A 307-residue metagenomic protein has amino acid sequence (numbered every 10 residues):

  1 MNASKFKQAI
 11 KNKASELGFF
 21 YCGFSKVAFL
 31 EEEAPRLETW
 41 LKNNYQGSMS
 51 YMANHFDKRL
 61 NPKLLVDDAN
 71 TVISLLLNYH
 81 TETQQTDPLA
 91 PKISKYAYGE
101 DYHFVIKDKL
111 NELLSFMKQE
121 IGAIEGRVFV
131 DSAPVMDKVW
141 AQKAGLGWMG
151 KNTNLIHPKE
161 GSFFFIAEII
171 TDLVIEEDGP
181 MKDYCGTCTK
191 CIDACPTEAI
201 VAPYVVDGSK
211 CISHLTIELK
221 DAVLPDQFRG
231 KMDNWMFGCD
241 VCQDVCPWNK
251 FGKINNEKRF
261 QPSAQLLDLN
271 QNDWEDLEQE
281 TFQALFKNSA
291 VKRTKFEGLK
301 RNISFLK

Functional and structural regions predicted by a protein language model:
M1-Y184, D233-N234: Auxiliary alpha/beta "docking" domains used to position bulky ligands
E16, K190-T216, K220, M232-R259: Iron-sulfur cluster-binding cysteine motifs and their immediate structural context in ferredoxin-like electron-transfer
W40, G99, K143-A144, D221 (+3 more regions): Alpha-helix boundary/capping detector
M49, L224-K307: Alpha-helical scaffold domains
D108, F164, V206, F237 (+1 more regions): Conserved active-site and cofactor/substrate-binding residues in soluble primary-metabolism enzymes
I156-P180, G208-F228, E278-Q283: Short, charged low-complexity linear segments at domain edges
T187: SIR2/sirtuin NAD+-dependent deacylase catalytic core
